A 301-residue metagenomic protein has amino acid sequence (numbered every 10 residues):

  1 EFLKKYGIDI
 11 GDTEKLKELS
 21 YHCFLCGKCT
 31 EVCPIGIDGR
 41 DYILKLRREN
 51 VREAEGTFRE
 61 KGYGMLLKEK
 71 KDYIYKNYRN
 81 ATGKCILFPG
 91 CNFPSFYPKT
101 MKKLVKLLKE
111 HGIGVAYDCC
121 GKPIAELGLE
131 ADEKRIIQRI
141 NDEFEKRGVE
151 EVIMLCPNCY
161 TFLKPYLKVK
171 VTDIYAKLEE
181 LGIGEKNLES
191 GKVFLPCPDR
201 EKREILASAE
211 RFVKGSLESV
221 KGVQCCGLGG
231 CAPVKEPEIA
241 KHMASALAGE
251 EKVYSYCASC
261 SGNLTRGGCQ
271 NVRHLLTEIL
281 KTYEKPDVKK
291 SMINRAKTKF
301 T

Functional and structural regions predicted by a protein language model:
E1-L167, K290-T301: Iron-sulfur-cluster electron-transfer modules
L3-Y6, G191, V213: Generic low-polarity alpha-helical segments
R79-C85, G184-G191: A short, charged/proline- and glycine-enriched loop that marks the coil->beta-strand transition at the N-terminal
L87-P94, V193-D199, G227-L228: Active-site donor-nucleotide binding/catalytic segment of nucleotide-sugar enzymes
S95-D173, R200-T301: Cofactor-cradling patches in redox/metallo enzymes
V171-G184: Conserved beta-alpha
L181, L195, G215-S216: Intrinsic-disorder/low-complexity coil detector
